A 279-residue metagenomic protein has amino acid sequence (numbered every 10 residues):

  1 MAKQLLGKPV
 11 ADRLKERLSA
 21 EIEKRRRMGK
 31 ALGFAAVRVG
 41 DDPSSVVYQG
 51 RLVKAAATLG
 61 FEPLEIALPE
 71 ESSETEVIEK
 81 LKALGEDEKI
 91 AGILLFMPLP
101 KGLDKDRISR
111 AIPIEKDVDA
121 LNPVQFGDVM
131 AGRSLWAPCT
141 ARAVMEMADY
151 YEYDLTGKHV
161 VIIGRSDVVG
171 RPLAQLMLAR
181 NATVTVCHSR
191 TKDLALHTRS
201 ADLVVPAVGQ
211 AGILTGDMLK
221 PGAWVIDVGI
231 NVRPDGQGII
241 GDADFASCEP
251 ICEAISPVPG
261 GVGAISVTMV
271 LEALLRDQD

Functional and structural regions predicted by a protein language model:
M1-K30: Positively charged, low-complexity intrinsically disordered leader regions
K24-A35, G40-T58: N-terminal glycine-rich anion-binding loops that anchor highly charged ligand groups
F34, A56-E70, V184-V186: Short beta-strand elements in bilobed, periplasmic/extracellular small-molecule ligand-binding domains
V39-V53, L135-W224, V228, R233 (+1 more regions): Glycine-rich phosphate/diphosphate-binding loop of Rossmann-like nucleotide-binding domains
E76-E88: Short, well-structured alpha-helical segments in soluble
G92-L155: Anion-binding alpha/beta catalytic cores of soluble intermediary-metabolism enzymes, centered on
F96-G102, Q210-G212, I230-R233, G261: Short glycine-rich anion-binding loops that position phosphate/pyrophosphate groups of nucleotides and phosphorylated
D106-N122, F126, G229-D279: Rossmann-fold NAD(P)-binding glycine/threonine-rich loop
